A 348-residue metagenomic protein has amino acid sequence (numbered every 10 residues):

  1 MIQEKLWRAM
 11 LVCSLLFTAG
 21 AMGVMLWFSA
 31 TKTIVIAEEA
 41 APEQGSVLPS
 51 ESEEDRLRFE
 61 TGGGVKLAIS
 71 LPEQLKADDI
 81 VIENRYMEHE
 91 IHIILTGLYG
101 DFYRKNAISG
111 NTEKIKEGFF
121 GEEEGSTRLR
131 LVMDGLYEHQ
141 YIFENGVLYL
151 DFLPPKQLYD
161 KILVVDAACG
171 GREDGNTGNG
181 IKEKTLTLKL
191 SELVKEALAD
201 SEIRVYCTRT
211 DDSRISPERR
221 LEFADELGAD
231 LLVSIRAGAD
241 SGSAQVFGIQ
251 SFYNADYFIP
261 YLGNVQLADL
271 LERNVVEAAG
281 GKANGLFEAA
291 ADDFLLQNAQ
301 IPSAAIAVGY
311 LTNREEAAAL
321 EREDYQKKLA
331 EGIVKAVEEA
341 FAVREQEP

Functional and structural regions predicted by a protein language model:
M1-V164, K182, E196, D200 (+1 more regions): Short linear recognition/processing motifs and adjacent strand/loop elements at protein termini and domain edges
Y149-F223, L227-L231, F247, R344: Active-site histidine-acidic residue metal-binding/catalytic motifs, centered on HxH/HExxH-like signatures
I162, D166-G178, R214-V275, A289-R314: Active-site microenvironments of hydrolase-like enzyme catalytic domains
G180, K184, Y261, A319 (+1 more regions): Flexible, glycine- and charge-enriched loops at secondary-structure boundaries
L188-K195, E218-L221, N264-E272, A317 (+3 more regions): Extracytoplasmic/secreted envelope proteins and their assembly/folding machinery, especially bacterial periplasmic
E192-I203, D225-A229, E272-G281, Y325 (+2 more regions): Sec-exported extracytoplasmic/periplasmic mature domains
V205-D211, I235, A279-E288, R344-P348: Surface-exposed patches in mature extracellular/periplasmic domains of secreted proteins
G238, L286-P348: Active-site-adjacent mobile loop/cap segments within catalytic or ligand-binding domains
